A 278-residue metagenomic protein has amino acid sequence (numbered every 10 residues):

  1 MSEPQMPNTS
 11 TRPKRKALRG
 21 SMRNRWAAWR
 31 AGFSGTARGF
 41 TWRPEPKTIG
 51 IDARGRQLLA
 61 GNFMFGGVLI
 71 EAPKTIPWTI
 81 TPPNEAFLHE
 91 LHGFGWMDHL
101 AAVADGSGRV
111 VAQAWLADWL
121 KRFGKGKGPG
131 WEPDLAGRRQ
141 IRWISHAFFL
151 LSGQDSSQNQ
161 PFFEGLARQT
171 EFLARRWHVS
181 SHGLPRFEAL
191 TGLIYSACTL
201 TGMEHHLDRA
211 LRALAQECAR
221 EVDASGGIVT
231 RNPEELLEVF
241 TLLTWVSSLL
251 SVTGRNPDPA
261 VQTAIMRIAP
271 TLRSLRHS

Functional and structural regions predicted by a protein language model:
M1-P73: Extreme N-terminal leader/anchor segments
N24-A27, F40, I76, F94 (+2 more regions): Short, low-complexity intrinsically disordered segments
N62-W78, F87-L91, A112-W115: Short alpha-helical hairpin
G67, S225-G227, S278: Detector for glycine-centered tight turns/loop "hinges" at secondary-structure junctions
N84-I265: Aromatic-lined, polymer-binding surfaces characteristic of secreted/periplasmic polysaccharide-degrading enzymes
R267-S278: Anionic-ligand-binding alpha/beta catalytic cores of soluble enzymes and soluble regulatory domains that recognize
